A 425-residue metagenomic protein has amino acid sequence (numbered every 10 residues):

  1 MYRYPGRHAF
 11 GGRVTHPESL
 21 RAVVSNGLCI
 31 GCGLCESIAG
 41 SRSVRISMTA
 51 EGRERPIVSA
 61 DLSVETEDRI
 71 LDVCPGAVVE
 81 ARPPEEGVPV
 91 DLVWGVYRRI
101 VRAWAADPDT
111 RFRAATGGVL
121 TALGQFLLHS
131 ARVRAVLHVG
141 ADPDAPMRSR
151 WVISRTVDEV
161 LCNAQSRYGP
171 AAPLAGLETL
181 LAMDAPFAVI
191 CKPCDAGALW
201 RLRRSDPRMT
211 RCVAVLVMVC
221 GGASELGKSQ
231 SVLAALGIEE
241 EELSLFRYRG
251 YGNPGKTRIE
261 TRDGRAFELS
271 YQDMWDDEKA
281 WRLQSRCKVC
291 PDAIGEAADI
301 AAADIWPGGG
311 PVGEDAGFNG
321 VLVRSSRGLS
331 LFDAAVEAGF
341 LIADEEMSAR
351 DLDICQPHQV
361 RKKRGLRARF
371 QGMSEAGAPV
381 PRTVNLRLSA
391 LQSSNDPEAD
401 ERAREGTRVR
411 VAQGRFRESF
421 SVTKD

Functional and structural regions predicted by a protein language model:
Y2-E18, I57-L180, M347-L386, R404-V411 (+1 more regions): Flanking helices and flexible, charged tails adjoining ferredoxin-like Fe-S electron-transfer domains in multi-subunit
R3-G31, V44-T66, Y271-W275: Ferredoxin-like iron-sulfur electron-transfer modules
N26-S41, R69-V78, K192-A198, R282-G295: Local cysteine-cluster metal-coordination motifs and their immediate loop/turn environment, predominantly Fe-S cluster
I30, L34-I57, E67-G87, I300: Iron-sulfur cluster-binding cysteine motifs and their immediate structural context in ferredoxin-like electron-transfer
A115-V119, P143, V189-L199, G222-S224: Gly/Ser/Thr-rich loops at beta-strand to alpha-helix junctions that form or flank small-molecule/cofactor-binding
V133-R134, I238-D425: Long, compositionally biased charged/polar accessory segments in the mid-to-C-terminal portions of proteins
R204-V217: A short alpha->loop->secondary-structure connector
V219-S231, N253-P254: Short, conserved secondary-structure transition motifs
